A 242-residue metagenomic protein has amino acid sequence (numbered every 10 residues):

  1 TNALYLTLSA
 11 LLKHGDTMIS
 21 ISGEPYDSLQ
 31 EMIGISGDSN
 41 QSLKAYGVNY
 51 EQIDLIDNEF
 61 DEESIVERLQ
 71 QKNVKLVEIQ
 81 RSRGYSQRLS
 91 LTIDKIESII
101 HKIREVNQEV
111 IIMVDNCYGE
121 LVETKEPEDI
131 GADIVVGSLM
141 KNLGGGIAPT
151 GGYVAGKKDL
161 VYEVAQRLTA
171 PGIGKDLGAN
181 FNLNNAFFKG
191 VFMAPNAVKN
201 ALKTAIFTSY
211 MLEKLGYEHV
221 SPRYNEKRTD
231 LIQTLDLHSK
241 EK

Functional and structural regions predicted by a protein language model:
N2-K199, K203, L212, E218-V220: Conserved PLP-enzyme active-site core in the AAT-like
E213-K242: Conserved C-terminal alpha-helix-loop-beta "cap" of PLP-dependent enzymes that closes/shapes the active-site mouth
